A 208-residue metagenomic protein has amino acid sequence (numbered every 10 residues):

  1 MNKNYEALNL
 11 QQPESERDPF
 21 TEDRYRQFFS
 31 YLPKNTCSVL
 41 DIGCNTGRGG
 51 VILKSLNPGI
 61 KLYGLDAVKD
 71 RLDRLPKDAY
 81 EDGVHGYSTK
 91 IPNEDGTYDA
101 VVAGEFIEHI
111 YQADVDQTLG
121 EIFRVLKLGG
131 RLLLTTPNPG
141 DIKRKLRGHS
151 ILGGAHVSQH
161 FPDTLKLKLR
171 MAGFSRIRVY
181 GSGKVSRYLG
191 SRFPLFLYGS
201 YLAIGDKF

Functional and structural regions predicted by a protein language model:
M1-E94, A100-G104, D116-L119, A155-Q159 (+5 more regions): Conserved N-terminal segment of class I S-adenosyl-L-methionine
Q12, T136-V157: Short, glycine-/aromatic-enriched active-site segment of Class I SAM-dependent methyltransferases
R71, I110, P139-I142, G183-V185: Feature marks short, surface-exposed loop/turn motifs that line or immediately flank catalytic pockets and channel
P76, K143-G148, L189-R192: Short aromatic-enriched loop/helix-cap "lid" or pocket-rim segments at secondary-structure transitions that line
E105-H109: Short catalytic micro-motifs in class I SAM-dependent methyltransferases
D116-L128: A short glycine-rich, Lys/Arg-flanked "PGG" loop and its adjoining helix->strand segment in the class I
G130-T136: Conserved beta-strand signature within the Rossmann-like core of class I S-adenosyl-L-methionine
